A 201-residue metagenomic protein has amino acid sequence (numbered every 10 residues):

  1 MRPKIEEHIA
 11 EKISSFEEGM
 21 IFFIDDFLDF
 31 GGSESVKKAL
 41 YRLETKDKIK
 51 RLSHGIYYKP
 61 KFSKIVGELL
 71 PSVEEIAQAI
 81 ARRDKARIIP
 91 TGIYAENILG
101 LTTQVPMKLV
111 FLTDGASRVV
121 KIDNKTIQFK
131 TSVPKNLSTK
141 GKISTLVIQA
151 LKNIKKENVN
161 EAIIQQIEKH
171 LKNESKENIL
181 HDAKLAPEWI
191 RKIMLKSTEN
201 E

Functional and structural regions predicted by a protein language model:
R2-A79: Short beta-edge/loop segments at beta->alpha junctions of small alpha/beta modules that act as binding/recognition
G32, T103, K172-S175: Short alpha-helix boundary/capping elements
D47-K48, A86, R118: Residue-level detector of beta-strand structural context in well-folded domains
E68-T91, I98-T102: Helix-adjacent hinge/juxtasegments
Y94-I164: Conserved, surface-exposed functional patches that form binding/active-site neighborhoods
V133-E201: Hydrophobic alpha-helical interaction segments
